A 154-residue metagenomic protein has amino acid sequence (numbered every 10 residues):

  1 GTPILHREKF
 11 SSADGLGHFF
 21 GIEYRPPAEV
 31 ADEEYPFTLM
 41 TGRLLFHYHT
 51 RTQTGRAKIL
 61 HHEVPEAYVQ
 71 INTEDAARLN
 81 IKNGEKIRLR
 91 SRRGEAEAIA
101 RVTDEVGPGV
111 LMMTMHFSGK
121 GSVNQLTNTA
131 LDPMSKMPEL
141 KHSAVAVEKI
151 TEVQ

Functional and structural regions predicted by a protein language model:
G1-I59: Long, low-complexity segments enriched in small/aliphatic residues
E34, T50, T54-Q70, E74-Q154: Long, contiguous, secondary-structure-rich segments that constitute the structural scaffold of globular domains
